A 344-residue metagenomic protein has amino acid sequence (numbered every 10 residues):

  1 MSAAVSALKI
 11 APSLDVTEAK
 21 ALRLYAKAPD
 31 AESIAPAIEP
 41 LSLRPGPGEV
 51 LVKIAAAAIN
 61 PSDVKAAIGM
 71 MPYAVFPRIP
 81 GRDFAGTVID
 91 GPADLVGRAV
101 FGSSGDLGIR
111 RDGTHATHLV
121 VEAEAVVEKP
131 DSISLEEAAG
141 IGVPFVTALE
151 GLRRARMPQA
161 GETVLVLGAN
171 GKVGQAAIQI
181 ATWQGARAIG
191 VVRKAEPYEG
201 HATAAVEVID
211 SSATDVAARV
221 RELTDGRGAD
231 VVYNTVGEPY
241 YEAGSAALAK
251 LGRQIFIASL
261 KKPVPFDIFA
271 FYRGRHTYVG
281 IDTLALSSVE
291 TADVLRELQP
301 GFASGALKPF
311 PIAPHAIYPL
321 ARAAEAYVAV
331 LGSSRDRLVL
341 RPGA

Functional and structural regions predicted by a protein language model:
S2-D15, A26-A55, V75-I79: A short N-terminal beta-strand-loop micro-motif at the entrance of redox/enzyme domains
S2-T17, A292-A344: C-terminal hydrophobic helical "lid"/dimerization subdomain of Rossmann-like NAD(P)H-dependent oxidoreductases
L41-A58, I68-L107: Glycine-rich beta-strand-centered segment in the early N-terminal region that forms part of a ligand/cofactor-binding
G102-G168: NAD(P)H dinucleotide-binding glycine-rich loop of Rossmann-like/cofactor-binding domains, especially the beta1-alpha1
A139-A213: Mid-domain Rossmann-like dinucleotide-binding core that forms the NAD(H)/NADP(H) cofactor-binding site
V191-A195, S212, T235, A258 (+1 more regions): N-terminal Rossmann-fold cofactor-binding loop
V216-G226: Short amphipathic alpha-helix with an adjacent loop that forms part of the alpha/beta core around
P239-L307, P342-A344: Glycine-rich phosphate-binding loop and adjacent beta-alpha segment of Rossmann(oid) nucleotide-cofactor-binding
